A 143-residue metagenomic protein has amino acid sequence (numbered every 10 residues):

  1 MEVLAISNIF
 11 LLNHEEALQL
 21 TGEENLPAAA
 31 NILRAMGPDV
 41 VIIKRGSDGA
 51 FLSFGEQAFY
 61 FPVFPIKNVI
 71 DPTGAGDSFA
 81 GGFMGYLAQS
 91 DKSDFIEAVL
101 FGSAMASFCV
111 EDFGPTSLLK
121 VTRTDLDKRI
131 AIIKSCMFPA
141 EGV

Functional and structural regions predicted by a protein language model:
M1-N31, D48-G49: Conserved beta-alpha-beta core of the PfkB/ribokinase-like small-molecule kinase fold
E24-V143: Conserved phosphate-binding/catalytic region of the ribokinase-like
